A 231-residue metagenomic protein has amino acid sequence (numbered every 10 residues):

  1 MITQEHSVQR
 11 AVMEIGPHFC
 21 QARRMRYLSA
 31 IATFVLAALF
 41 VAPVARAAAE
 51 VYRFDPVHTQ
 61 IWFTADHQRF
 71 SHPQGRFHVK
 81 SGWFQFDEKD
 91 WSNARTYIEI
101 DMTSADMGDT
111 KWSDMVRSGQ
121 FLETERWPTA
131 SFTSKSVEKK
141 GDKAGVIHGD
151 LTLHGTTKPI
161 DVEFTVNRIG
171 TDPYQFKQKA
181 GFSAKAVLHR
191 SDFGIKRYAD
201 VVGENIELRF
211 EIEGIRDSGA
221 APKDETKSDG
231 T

Functional and structural regions predicted by a protein language model:
E5-A32: Bacterial N-terminal signal peptides that target proteins for export
A30-A42: Bacterial N-terminal signal peptides
R46-T231: Low-complexity, acidic/polar, glycine-enriched regions of mature
